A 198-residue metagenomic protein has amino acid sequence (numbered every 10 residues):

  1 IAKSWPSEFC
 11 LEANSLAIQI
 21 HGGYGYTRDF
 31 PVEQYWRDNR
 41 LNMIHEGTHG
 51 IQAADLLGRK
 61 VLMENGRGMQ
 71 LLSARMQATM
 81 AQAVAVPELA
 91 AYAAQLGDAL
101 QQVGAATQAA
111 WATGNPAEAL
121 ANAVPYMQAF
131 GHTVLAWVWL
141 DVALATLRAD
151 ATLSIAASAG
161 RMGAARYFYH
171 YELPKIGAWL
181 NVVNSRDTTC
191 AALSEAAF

Functional and structural regions predicted by a protein language model:
I1-L71, Y167-T189: Alpha-helix capping/hinge segments and adjacent helical runs
S7, L11-S15, A54-G58, Q70-S73 (+4 more regions): Predominant activation on well-ordered alpha-helical scaffold segments within soluble catalytic domains
M63, A78-F198: C-terminal amphipathic alpha-helical interaction region
